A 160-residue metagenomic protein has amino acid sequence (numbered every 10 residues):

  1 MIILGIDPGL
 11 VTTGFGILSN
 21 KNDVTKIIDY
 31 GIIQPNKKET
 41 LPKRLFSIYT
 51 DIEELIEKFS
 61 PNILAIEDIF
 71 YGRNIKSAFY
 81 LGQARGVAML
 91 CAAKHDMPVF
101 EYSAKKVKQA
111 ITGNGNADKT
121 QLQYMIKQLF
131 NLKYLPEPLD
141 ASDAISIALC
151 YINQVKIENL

Functional and structural regions predicted by a protein language model:
M1-L160: Phosphate- and other anionic-substrate recognition elements at nucleic-acid/protein interfaces
